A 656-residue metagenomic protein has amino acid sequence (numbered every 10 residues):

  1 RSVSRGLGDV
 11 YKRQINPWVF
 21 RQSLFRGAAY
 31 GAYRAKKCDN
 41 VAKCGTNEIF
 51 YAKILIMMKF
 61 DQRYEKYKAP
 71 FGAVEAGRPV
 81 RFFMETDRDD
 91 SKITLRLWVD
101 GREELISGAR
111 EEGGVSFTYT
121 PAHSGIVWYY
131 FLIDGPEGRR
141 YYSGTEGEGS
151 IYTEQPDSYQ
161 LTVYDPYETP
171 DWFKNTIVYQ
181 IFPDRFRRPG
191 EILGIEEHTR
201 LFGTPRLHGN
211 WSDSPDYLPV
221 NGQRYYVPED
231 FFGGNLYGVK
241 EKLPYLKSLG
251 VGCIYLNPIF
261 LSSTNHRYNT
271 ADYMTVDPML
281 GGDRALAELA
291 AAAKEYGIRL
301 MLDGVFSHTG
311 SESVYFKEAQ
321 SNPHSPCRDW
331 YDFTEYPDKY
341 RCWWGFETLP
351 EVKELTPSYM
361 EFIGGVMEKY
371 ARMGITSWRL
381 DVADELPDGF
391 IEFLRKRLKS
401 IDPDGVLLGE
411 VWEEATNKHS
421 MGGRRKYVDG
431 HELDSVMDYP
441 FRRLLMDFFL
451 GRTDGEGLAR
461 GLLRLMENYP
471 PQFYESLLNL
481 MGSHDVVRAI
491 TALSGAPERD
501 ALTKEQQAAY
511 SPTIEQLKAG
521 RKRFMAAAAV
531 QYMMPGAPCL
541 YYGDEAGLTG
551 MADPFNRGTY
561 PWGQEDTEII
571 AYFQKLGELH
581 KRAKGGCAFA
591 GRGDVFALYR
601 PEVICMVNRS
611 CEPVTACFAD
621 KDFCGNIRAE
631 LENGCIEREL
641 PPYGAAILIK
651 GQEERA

Functional and structural regions predicted by a protein language model:
R1-Y11: Short, small-residue-biased leader/transition segments that mark boundaries at the very start of proteins
M57-F83, V99-V178, R187-S212: The feature marks proteins involved in alpha-glucan
A69-V74, R78-R81, F589-A619: Carbohydrate-binding surface patches
M84, I181, L246, L256 (+10 more regions): Conserved, mostly hydrophobic/aromatic
F182-C253, I259-M373, F393-I401, N417: Substrate-binding/active-site clefts of carbohydrate-active enzymes
D184, E475-P512, A528-E565: Aromatic/acidic polysaccharide-binding cleft in carbohydrate-active enzymes
A290-R299, H308, S313-A319, P323-H324 (+5 more regions): Active-site-proximal helices and loops of the catalytic beta/alpha 8
G634-A656: C-terminal beta-strand-rich structural cap/linker in extracellular carbohydrate-active enzymes
